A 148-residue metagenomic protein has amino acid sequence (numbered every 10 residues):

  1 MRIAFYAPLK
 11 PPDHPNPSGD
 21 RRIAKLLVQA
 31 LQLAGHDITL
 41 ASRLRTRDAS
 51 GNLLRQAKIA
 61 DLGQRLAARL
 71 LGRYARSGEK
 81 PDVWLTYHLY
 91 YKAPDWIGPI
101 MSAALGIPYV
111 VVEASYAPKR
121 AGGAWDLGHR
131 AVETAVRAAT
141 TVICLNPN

Functional and structural regions predicted by a protein language model:
M1-R45, R137: N-terminal subdomain of nucleotide-sugar transferases
A34, M101-L105, A138: Helix C-cap/helix->beta junction micro-motif
R55-A75: Glycine-rich, highly charged phosphate/nucleotide-binding loops
G72-P94, I107-V110, V142: Short N-terminal targeting/anchoring amphipathic segment
R76-S77, M101, T134-A135: Structural alpha-helical scaffold elements that stabilize or flank donor/cofactor-binding regions in carbohydrate
W96-I100, A131: A short acidic, amphipathic alpha-helical/loop segment
E113-T140: A conserved, positively charged/aromatic
A138-N148: A short, active-site helix/loop in glycosyltransferases that binds the activated sugar's phosphate group
